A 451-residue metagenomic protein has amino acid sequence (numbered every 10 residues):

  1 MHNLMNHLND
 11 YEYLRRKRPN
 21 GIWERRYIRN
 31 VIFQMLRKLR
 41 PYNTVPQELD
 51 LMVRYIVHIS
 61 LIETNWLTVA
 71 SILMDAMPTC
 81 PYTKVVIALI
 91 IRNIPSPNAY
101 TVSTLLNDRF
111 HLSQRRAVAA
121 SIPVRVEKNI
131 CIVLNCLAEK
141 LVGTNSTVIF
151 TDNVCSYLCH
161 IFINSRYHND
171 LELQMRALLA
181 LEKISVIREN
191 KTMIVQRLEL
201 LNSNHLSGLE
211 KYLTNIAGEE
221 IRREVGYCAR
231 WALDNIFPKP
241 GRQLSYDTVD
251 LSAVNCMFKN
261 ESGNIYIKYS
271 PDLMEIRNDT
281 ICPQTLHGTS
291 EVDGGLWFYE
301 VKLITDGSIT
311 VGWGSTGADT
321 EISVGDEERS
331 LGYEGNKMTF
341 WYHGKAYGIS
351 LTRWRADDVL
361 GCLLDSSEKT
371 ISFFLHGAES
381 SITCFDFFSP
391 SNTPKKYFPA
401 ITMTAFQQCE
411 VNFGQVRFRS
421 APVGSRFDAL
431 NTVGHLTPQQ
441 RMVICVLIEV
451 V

Functional and structural regions predicted by a protein language model:
M1-V451: PRY/SPRY (B30.2) beta-sandwich protein-interaction domains and their adjacent Ser/Pro/Gly-rich low-complexity linkers
